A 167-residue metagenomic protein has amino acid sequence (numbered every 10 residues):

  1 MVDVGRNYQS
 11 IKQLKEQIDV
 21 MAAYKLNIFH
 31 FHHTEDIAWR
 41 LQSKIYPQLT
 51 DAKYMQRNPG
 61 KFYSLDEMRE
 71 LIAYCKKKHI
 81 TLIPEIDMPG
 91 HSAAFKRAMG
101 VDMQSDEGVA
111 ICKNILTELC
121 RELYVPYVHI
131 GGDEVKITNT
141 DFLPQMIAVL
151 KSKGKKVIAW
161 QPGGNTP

Functional and structural regions predicted by a protein language model:
M1-K153: Substrate-binding cleft of carbohydrate-active enzyme catalytic domains
K151-Q161: Acidic/polar loop patches that form or flank catalytic/metal-binding clefts of enzymes that bind anionic ligands
G163-P167: Substrate-binding cleft/loops of secretory-pathway carbohydrate-active enzymes
